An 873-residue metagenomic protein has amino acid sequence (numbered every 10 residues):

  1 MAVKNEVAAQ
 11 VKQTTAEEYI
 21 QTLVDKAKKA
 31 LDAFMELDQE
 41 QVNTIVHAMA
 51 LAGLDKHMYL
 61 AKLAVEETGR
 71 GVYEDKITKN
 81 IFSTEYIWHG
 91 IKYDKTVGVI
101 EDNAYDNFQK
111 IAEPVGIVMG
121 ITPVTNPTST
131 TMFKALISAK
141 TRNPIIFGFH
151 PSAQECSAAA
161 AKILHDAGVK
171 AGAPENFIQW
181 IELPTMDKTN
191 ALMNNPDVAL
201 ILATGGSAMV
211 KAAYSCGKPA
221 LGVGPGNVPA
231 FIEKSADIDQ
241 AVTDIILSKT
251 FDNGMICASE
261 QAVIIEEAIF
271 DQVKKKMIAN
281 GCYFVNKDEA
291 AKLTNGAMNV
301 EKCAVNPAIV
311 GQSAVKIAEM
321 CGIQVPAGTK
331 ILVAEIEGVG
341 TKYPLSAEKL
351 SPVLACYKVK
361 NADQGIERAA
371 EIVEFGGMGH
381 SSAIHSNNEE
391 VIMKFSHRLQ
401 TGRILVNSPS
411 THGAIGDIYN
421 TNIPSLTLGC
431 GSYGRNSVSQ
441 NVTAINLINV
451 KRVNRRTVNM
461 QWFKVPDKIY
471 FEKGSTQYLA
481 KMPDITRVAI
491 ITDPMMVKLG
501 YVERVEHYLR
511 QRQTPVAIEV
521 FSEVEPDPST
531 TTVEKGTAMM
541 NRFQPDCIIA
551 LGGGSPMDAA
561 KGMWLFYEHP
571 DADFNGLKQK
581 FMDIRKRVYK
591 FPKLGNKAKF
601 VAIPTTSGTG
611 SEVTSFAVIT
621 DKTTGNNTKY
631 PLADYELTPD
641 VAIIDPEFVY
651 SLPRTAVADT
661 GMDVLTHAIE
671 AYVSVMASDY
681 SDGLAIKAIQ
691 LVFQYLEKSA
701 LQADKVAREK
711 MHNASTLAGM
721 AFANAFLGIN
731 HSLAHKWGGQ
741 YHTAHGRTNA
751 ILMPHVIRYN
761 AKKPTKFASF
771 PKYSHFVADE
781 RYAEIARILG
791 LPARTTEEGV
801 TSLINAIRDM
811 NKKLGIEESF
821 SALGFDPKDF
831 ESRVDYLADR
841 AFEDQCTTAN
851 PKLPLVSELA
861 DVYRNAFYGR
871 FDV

Functional and structural regions predicted by a protein language model:
A2-K110, I137: N-terminal Rossmann-like NAD(P)+-binding subdomain of aldehyde/semialdehyde dehydrogenases
E6-V7, T14, M132, V210-G340: ALDH superfamily catalytic-core signature
A9, M35, I323-N459: Conserved C-terminal structural/oligomerization subdomain of aldehyde/semialdehyde dehydrogenase
V99-Q240: Rossmann-like NAD(P) dinucleotide-binding subdomain of oxidoreductase/dehydrogenase enzymes
A160, T531-E647: Glycine/threonine-rich beta-strand-loop-alpha-helix active-site module that forms ligand/phosphate-binding
D271, A279, V613-A725: Carboxylate- and glycine-rich phosphate/diphosphate-binding segment that chelates Mg2+/Mn2+
M460-C547, F820: ATP/NTP phosphate-donor binding region
Q740, R747-E831, D872: Gly/Pro-rich interdomain helix-loop hinge
